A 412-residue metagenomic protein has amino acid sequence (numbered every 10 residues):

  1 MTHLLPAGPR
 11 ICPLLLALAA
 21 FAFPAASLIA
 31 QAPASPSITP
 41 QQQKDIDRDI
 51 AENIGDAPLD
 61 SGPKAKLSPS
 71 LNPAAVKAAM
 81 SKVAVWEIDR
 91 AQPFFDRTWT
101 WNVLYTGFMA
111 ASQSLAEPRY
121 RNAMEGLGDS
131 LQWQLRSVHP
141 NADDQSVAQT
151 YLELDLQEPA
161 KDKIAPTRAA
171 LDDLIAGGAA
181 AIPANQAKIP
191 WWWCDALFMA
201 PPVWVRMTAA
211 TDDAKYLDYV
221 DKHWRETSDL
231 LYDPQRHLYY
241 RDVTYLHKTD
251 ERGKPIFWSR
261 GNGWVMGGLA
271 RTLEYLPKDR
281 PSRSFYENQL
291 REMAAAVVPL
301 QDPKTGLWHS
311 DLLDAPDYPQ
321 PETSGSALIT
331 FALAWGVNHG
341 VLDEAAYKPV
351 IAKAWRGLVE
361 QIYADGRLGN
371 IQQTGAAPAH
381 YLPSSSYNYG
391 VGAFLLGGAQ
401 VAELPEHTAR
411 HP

Functional and structural regions predicted by a protein language model:
T2-L15: Bacterial N-terminal signal peptides that target proteins for export
C12-S27: Bacterial N-terminal signal peptides
S35-N102, M109, S114-S130, Q134-A170 (+2 more regions): CBM-like carbohydrate-recognition segments
R121-E125, W133-L246, E251-F257, D365: Extended ligand-binding groove/face enriched in aromatic
C194-D195, V205-L313, Y318-T330, L342-Q373 (+3 more regions): Extended ligand-binding clefts on enzyme/binding-domain cores
